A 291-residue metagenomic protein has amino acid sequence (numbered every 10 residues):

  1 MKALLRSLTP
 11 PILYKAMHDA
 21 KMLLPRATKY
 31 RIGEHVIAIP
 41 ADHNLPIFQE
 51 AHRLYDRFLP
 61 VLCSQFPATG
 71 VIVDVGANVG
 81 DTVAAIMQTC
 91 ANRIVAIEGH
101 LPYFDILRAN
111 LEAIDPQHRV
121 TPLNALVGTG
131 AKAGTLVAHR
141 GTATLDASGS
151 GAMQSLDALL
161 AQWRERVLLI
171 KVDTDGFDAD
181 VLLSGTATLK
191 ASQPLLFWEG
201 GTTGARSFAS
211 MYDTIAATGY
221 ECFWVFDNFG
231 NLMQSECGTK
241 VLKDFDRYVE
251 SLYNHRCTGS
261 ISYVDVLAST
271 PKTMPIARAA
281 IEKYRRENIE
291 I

Functional and structural regions predicted by a protein language model:
M1-N110, D115-T121, A147, L160-R164 (+2 more regions): S-adenosyl-L-methionine
E50-V73, Q117, T121-P122, G130-S192 (+1 more regions): Short internal loop-to-helix segment that lines adenine-nucleotide cofactor pockets
I86-C90, G185-S192, I215: Short, conserved loop/helix-junction motifs that constitute active-site signature segments in enzyme catalytic cores
G99, D175, E199-G201: Short strand-turn motif at the edge of the Rossmann-like AdoMet-binding core
L123-A125, Y220-G230: Conserved S-adenosyl-L-methionine
P194-L196: Proline-aspartate-enriched helix->loop->beta-strand connector
G201-T203, N228: Active-site beta-loop-alpha junctions enriched in small/polar residues
S207-I215: Short alpha-helix
